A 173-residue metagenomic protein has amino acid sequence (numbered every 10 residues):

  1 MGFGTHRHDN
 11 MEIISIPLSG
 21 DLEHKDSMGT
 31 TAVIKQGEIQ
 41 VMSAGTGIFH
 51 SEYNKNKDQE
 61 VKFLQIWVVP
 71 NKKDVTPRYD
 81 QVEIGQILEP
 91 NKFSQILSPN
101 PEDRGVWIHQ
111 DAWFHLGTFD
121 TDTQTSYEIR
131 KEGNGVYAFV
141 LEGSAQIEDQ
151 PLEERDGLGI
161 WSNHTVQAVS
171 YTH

Functional and structural regions predicted by a protein language model:
M1-H8, L18-E23, A44-G45, H115-K131: Conserved short histidine dyad/triad with adjacent acidic residue
M1-T5, A32-I34, Y53-K62, W67-D111: A short, N-terminal "cap"/entry segment at the start of jelly-roll beta-barrel domains of the cupin/DSBH fold
G2-R7, K25-D26, S51-K55, G105-I108 (+3 more regions): Short histidine-centered beta-strand/loop micro-motifs that create catalytic or ligand/metal-coordination sites
M11-E23, E38, I129-E148: Glycine- and acidic-residue-biased ligand/ion/polar-headgroup-sensing regions
S15-Q59: Hydrophobic/aromatic-rich structural module bridging two neighboring secondary-structure elements via a short loop
M28-V41, D149-V166: Short acidic-glycine-tyrosine-enriched beta hairpin
N100-G133, V140: Acidic/Ser/Thr-rich, low-complexity mid-to-C-terminal regulatory regions of eukaryotic proteins
T172-H173: Conserved small/polar residues in nucleotide/adenosyl-binding loops
